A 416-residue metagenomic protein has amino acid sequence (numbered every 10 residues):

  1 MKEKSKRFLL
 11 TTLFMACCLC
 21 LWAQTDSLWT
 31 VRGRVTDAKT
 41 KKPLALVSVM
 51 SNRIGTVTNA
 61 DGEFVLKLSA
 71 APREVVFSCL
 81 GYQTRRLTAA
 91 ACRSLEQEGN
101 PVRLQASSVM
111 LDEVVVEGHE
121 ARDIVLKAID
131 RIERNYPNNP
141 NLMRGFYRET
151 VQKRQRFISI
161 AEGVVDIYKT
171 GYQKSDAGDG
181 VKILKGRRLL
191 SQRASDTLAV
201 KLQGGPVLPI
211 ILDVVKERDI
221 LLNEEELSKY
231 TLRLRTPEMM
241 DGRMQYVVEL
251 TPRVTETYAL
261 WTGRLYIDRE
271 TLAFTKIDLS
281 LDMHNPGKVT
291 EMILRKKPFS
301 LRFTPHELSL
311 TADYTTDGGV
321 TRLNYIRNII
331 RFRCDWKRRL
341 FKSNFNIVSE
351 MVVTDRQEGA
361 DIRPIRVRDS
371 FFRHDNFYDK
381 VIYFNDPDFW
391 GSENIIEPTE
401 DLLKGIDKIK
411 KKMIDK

Functional and structural regions predicted by a protein language model:
M1-R34, L111, K416: Bacterial Sec-dependent N-terminal signal peptides
W29-V31, A38-R53: Short, ordered, surface-exposed loop/turn motifs in non-cytosolic proteins
V31-D37, G62, V102, V114: A short, amphipathic beta-strand motif
K41-L44, V65-P72: Short Pro-Gly-centered beta-turn/loop motif in secreted/extracellular proteins
S51, F77-L87: A short, solvent-exposed loop/turn motif at the edges and junctions of modular extracellular/periplasmic domains
I54-E63: Short, acidic Ser/Thr/Gly-rich low-complexity loop/linker segments typical of extracellular and cell-surface proteins
R103-Y230, D241-M244, I293-L294, F299-K416: Surface-exposed, low-complexity/disordered segments and acidic/polar micro-motifs at processing/linker regions
R218-R269, A273-S280, T315-T316, T321: Extended beta-strand-rich segments in extracellular/periplasmic secretory proteins, especially within noncatalytic
